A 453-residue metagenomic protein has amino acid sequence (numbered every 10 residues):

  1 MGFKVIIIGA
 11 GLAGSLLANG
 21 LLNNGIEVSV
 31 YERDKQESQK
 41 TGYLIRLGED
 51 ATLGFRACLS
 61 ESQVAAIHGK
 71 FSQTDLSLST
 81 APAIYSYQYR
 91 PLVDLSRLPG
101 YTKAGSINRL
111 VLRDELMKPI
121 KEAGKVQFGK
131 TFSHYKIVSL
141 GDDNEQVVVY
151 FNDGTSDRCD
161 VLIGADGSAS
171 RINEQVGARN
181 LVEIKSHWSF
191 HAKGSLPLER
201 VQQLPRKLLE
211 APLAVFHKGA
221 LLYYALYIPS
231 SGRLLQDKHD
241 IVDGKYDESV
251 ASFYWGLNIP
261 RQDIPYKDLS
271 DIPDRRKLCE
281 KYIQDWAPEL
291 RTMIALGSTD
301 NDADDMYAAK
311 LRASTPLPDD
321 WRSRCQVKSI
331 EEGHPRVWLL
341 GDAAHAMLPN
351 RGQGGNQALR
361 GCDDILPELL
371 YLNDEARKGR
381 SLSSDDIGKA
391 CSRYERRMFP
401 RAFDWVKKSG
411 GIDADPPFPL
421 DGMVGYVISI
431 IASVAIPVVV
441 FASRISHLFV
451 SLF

Functional and structural regions predicted by a protein language model:
M1-A13: Beta1/beta-strand and adjacent pyrophosphate-binding region of the FAD-binding site in flavoprotein oxidoreductases
G2-F3, G48-V176, N180-K193, P265 (+1 more regions): Conserved N-terminal helical subregion
F3-I6, A81-L92, K328, N350-Q353 (+1 more regions): C-terminal helical "tail/cap" subdomain of flavin- and related membrane-associated enzymes
A13, L17, Q36, A169: Conserved Rossmann-like nucleotide-cofactor binding loop
L22-T41: Glycine-rich FAD pyrophosphate-binding loop
Q88-A104, N108-R109, H191-Y307: Conserved FAD/dinucleotide-binding core of flavoprotein oxidoreductases
K310-L340: FAD-binding beta-loop-beta segment adjacent to the flavin cofactor pocket
A344-N356: Glycine-rich phosphate/pyrophosphate-binding beta-alpha loops
